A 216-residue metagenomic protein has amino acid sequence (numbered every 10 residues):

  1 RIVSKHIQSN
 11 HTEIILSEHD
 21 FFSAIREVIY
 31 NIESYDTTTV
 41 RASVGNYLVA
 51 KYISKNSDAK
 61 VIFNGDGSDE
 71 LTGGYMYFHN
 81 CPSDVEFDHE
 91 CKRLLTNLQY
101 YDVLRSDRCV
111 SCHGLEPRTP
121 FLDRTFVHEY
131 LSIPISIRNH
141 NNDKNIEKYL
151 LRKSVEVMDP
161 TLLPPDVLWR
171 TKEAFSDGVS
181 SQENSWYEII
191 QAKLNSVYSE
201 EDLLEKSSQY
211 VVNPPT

Functional and structural regions predicted by a protein language model:
R1-M158, F175-E188, L203-Y210: ATP-dependent adenylate-handling active sites, centered on carboxylate activation for C-N bond formation
I133, L163, N213-P214: Intrinsic-disorder/low-complexity coil detector
T161-T171: A short alpha-helix-loop-beta-strand transition element characteristic of N-terminal alpha/beta dinucleotide-binding
K193-T216: Acidic, carboxylate-rich catalytic segments that either coordinate divalent cations
